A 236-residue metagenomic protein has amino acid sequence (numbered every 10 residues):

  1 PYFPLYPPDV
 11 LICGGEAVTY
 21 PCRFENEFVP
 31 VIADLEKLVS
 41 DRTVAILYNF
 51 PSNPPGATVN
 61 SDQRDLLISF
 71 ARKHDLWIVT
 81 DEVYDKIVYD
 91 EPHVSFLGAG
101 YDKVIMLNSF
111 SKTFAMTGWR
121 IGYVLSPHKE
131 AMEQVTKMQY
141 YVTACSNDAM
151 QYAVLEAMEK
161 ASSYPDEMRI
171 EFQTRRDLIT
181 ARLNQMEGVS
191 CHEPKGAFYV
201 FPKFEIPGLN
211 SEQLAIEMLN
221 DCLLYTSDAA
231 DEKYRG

Functional and structural regions predicted by a protein language model:
P1-G15: Substrate-binding/gating loop at the entrance of the active-site cleft, primarily in PLP-dependent aminotransferase-like
Y6, L67, T226: Aromatic/hydrophobic pocket-lining residues that form π-stacking "cages" and hydrophobic walls in ligand
V18, C22-D90: Active-site phosphate-binding strand-loop segment of PLP-dependent enzymes
G100-Q173, T180-R182: Conserved core segment of the aminotransferase class I/II
L155, F172-T180, C191-F204: Conserved glycine-rich beta-strand-loop-beta hairpin in the small C-terminal domain of fold type I
L209-Q213: Short, conserved charged micro-motifs
Y225-G236: Single conserved hydrophobic/aromatic residue that forms the stacking wall/gate of nucleotide- or nucleobase-binding
